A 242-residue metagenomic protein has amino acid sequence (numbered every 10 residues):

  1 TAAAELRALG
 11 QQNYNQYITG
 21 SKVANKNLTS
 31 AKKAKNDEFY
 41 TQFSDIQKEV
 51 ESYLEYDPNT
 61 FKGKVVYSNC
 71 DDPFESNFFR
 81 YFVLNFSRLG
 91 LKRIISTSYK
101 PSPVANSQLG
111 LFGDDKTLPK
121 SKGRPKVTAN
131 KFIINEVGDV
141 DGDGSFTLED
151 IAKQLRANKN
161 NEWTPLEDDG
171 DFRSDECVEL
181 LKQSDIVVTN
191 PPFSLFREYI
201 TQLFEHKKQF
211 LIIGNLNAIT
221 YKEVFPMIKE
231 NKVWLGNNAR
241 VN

Functional and structural regions predicted by a protein language model:
A2-N242: Class I S-adenosyl-L-methionine-dependent methyltransferase catalytic core
